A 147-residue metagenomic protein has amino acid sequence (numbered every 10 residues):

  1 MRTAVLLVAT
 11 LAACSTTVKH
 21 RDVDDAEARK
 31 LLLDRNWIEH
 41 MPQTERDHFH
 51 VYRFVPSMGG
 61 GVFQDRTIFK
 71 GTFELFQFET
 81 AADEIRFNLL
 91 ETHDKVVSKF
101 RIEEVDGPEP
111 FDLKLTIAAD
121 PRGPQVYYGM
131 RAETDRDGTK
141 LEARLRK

Functional and structural regions predicted by a protein language model:
M1-L7: Sec-dependent signal peptide recognition, specifically the positively charged N-region followed immediately by
V5, L31, V55-S57: A short, polar/charged loop/turn motif at coil->beta-strand junctions and beta-hairpin connectors
V18-A28, V51, R86-K147: Beta-sheet ligand-binding and adhesion/scaffold domains
H20-H48, F76-T80: Tryptophan-anchored aromatic micro-motifs
W37-P42, V62-T67, F87-E91, L115-I117: Short beta-strand segments that buttress and anchor functional surface loops
Q43-E84: N-terminal glycine/threonine-rich, aromatic-flanked beta-hairpin/loop signature
